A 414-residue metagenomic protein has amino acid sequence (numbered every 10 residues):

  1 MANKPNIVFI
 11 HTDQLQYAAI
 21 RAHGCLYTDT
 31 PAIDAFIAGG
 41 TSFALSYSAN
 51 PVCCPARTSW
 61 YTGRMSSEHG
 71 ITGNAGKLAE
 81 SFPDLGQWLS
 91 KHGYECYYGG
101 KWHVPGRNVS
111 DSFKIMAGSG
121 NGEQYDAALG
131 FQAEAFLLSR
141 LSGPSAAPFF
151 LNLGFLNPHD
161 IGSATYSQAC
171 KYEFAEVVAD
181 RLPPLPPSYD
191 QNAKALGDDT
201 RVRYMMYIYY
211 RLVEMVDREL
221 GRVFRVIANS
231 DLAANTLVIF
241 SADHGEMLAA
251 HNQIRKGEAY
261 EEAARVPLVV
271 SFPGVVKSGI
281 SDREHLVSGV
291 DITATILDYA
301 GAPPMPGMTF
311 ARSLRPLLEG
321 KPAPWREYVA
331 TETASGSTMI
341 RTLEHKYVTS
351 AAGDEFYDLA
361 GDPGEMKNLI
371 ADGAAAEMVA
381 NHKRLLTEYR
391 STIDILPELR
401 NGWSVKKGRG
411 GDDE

Functional and structural regions predicted by a protein language model:
M1-P5, T12, Q16-Y17, S42 (+3 more regions): Long, internal low-complexity/basic segments
A2, Q14-Y27, L138-P148, N152-L286 (+4 more regions): Active-site-proximal cap/lid insertion segments
N3-I7, T41-A44, H92-E95, A146-L153 (+2 more regions): Loop/turn elements at helix/coil->beta-strand transitions in domains of secreted/extracellular proteins
P5, T30-P31, E80-Q87, A127-F131 (+11 more regions): A structural signal for well-ordered alpha-helical segments within the folded catalytic domains of diverse enzymes
I7-D13, L89, K101, F150-L153 (+4 more regions): A short aromatic-rich beta-strand->coil structural motif
R21-R57, G63, S67-E68, G93-C96 (+2 more regions): Short, structured active-site-proximal loop/turn typified by the sulfatase FGly-forming signature C/S-X-P-X-R
S59-F149, L156, I161-E176, E327: Catalytic-site neighborhoods of secreted/periplasmic enzymes that process anionic sulfate/phosphate groups
G120, H244-A250, V290-T293, L297-G364 (+2 more regions): C-terminal cap/loop subdomain of S1 sulfatases and analogous C-terminal strand-loop tails that border
